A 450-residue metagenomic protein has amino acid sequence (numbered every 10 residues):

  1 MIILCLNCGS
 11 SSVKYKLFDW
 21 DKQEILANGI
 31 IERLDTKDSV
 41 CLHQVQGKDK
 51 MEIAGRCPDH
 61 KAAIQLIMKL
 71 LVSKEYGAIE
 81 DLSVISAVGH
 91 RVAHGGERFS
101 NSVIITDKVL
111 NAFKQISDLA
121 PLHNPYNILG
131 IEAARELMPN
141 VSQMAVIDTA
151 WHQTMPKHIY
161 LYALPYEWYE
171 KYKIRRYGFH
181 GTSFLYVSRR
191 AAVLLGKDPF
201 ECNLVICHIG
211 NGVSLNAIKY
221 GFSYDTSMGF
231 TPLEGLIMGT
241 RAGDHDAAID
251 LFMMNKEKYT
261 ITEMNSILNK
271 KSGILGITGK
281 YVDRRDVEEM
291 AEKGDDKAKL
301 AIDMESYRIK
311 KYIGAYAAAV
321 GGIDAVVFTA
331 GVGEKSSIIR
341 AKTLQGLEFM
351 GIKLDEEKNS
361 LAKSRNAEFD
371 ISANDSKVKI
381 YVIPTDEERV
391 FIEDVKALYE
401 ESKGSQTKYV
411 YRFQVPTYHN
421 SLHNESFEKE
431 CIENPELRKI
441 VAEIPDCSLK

Functional and structural regions predicted by a protein language model:
G9, H90-A93, I209, I323-K335: Glycine-rich beta-strand-to-loop/alpha-helix junction loops that act as flexible
S12-C57: Short glycine-rich, Thr/Ser-proximal phosphate-binding strand/loop in the N-terminal lobe of ATP-dependent enzymes
L70-I85, A191-D198, I313-D324: Phosphate/pyrophosphate-binding loops at sites that engage ATP/ADP/AMP, CoA/4′-phosphopantetheine, polyphosphate
L71-H123, M144, W151-I159: Short beta-strand-loop/turn "lid" adjacent to the catalytic site in phosphate-handling enzymes
W151-K256: Glycine-rich phosphate-binding loop of actin/hexokinase-like ATP-binding domains
I218-K219, Y224-E257, S266, A330-K363 (+1 more regions): Catalytic phosphate/nucleotide-handling subdomain of diverse soluble enzymes
S266, G273-I277, R284-A319: Adenine-nucleotide phosphate-binding core of ATP-dependent small-molecule kinases
K299, D303-G321, G333-F427, E433: Internal helix-turn-beta structural module
